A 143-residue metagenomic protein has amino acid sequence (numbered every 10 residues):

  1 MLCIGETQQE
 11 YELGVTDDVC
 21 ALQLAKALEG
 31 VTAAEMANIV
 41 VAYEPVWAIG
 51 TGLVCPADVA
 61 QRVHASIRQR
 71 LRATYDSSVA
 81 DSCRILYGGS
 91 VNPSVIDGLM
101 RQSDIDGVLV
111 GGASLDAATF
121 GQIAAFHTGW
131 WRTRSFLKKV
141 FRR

Functional and structural regions predicted by a protein language model:
M1, N38-A42, S82-L86, D106-G107: Structural preference for beta-strand elements that scaffold enzyme active sites
M1-L53, V59: Conserved anion-binding
E6, W47, S90, D104-I123: Glycine-rich phosphate-binding active-site loops on the catalytic face of alpha/beta enzymes
A25-L28, Q61-T74: Alpha-helix-loop-beta-strand connector modules within alpha/beta enzyme cores
E35, S94-V95: Short acidic active-site motifs
E44, L99, G111: Conserved, mostly hydrophobic/aromatic
L86-S94: Glycine-rich phosphate-binding loops at beta-strand->alpha-helix junctions
Q102, S114-F141: C-terminal helical cap(s) of enzyme catalytic domains, especially alpha/beta-barrels
